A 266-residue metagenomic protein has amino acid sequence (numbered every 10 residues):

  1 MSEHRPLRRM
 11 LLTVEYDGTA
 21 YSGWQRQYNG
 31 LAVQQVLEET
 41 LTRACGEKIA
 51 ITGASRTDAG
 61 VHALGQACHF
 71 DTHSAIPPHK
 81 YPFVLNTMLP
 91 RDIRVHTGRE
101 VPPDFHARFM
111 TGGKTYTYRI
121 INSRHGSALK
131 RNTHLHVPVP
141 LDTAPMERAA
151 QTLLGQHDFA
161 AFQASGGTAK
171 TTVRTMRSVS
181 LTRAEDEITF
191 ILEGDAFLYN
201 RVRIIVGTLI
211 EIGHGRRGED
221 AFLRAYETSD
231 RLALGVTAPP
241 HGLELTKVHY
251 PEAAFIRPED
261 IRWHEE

Functional and structural regions predicted by a protein language model:
M1-E266: Structured-RNA-binding interfaces characteristic of tRNA pseudouridine synthases
